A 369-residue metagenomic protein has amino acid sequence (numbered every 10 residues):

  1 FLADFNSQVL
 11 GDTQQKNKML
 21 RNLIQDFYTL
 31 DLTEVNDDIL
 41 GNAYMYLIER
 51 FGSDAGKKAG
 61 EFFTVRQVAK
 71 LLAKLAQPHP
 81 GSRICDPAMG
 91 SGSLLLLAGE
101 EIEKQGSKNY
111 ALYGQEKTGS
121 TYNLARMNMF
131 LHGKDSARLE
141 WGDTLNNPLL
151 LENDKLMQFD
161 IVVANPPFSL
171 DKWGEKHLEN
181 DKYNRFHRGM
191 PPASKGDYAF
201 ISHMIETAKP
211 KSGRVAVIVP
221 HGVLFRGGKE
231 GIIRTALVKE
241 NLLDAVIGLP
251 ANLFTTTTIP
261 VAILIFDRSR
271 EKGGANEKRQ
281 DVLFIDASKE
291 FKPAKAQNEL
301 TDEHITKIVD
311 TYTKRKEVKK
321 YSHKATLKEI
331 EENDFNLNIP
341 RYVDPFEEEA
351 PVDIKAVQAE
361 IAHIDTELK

Functional and structural regions predicted by a protein language model:
F1-P80, R138-L149, G248-N252, N276-S288 (+1 more regions): Non-catalytic, mostly N-terminal accessory regions of nucleic-acid modification and defense proteins
Q8-Q14, V35-G41, G90-L97, P167-W173 (+1 more regions): Short, functional N-terminal and low-complexity linear motifs
T13, T33-N36, E61, G114 (+4 more regions): Alpha-helix initiation/capping motif
G52-A55, S107-N109, K292-P293: Short small-residue beta-strand/loop micro-motif enriched in glycine and branched aliphatics
K58-A164, S169-N180, N184, A199 (+2 more regions): Conserved S-adenosyl-L-methionine
L156-K369: A conserved structural/catalytic subdomain of Rossmann-like adenosyl-cofactor enzymes
